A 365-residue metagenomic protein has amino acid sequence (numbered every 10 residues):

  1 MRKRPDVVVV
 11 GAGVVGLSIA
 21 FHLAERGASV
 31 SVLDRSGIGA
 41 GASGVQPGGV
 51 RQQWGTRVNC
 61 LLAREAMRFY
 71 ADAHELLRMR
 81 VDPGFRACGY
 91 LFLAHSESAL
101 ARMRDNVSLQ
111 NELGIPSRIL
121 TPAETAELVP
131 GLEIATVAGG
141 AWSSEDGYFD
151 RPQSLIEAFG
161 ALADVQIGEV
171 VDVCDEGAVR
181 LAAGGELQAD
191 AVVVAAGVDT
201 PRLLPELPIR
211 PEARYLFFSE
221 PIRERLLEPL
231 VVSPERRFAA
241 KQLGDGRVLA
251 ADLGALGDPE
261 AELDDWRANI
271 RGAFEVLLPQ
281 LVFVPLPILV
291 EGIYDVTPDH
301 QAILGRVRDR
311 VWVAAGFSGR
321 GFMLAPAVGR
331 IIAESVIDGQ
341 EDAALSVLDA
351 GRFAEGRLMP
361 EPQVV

Functional and structural regions predicted by a protein language model:
K3-P5, A182-A191: Core beta-strand elements of the Rossmann-like FAD/NAD(P) dinucleotide-binding domain in flavoenzyme oxidoreductases
V7-S31: N-terminal Rossmann-like FAD-binding beta1-loop-alpha1 element of flavoenzymes
F21-E25, V50, V81-R86, A196-D309: Active-site substrate-recognition segment that forms the wall of the catalytic cavity or substrate channel
A24-G44: Glycine-rich FAD pyrophosphate-binding loop
P47-L128, R237, G257-P259, F274-E275: Dinucleotide-binding Rossmann-like beta1-alpha1 core, especially the glycine-rich loop that anchors the ADP
L61, L93-R102, W142-A158, A261-W266: Short beta-strand to alpha-helix junction loop
W142-G177, L181, D190: Helical element adjacent to the flavin cofactor pocket in flavoenzyme catalytic cores
L278-V365: C-terminal catalytic lobe of FAD-dependent flavoproteins
